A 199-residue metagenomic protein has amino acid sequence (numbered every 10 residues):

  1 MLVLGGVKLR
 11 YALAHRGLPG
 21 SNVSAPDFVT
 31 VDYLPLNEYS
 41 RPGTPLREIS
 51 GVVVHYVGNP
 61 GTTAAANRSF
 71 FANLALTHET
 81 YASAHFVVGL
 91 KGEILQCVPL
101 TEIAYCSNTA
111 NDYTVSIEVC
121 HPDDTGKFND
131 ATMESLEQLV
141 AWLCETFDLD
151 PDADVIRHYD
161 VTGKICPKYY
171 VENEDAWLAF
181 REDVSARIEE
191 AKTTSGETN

Functional and structural regions predicted by a protein language model:
M1-N108, T198: N-terminal catalytic cores of peptidoglycan-degrading enzymes
G5-D32, L46, P122-N199: Basic/polar, cationic surfaces and motifs that engage anionic cell-wall and phosphate/carboxylate ligands
G51, T114-S116, D154: Structural preference for beta-strand elements that scaffold enzyme active sites
V57-G58, A110-D124, E145: Cell-envelope and extracellular/periplasmic
F71-T77, Y105-S107, T114-I117, E134-Q138 (+1 more regions): Short, low-complexity, polar/charged sequence segments that are solvent-exposed and flexible
I94-V115, R181-V184, I188-K192: Glycine/serine-rich loop-strand microenvironments at binding/catalytic pocket rims
